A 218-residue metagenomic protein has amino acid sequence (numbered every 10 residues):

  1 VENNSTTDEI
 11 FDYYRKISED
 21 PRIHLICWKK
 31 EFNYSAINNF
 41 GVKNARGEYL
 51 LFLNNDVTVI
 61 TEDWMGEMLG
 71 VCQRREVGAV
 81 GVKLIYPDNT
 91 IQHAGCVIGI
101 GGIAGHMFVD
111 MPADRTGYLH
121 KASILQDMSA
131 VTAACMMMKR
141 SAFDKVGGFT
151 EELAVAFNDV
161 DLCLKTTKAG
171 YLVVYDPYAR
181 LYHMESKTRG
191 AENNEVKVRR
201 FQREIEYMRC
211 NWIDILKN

Functional and structural regions predicted by a protein language model:
V1-E31: Acidic donor-binding segment of Leloir-type glycosyltransferases
E2-N3, L53-D56, T150: Active-site acidic Asp-centered loop
W28-A45, D63: Glycine-rich, basic loop-to-helix element that forms the pyrophosphate-binding segment of sugar-nucleotide handling
L50: Short aromatic/hydrophobic "clamp" motif used to bind/position activated sugar donors
V57-I103: Conserved donor NDP-sugar-binding/catalytic core segment of glycosyltransferases
W64-M68, A122-G147, E151-R180: A short, conserved alpha-helix in the catalytic core of glycosyltransferases
G78, D88, I100-D127, M137 (+2 more regions): C-terminal, non-catalytic tails of nucleotide-sugar-dependent glycosyltransferases
V80-K83, D176-P177, M184: Short glycine/serine/threonine-enriched helix-capping/active-site loop that flanks the nucleotide-sugar donor pocket
